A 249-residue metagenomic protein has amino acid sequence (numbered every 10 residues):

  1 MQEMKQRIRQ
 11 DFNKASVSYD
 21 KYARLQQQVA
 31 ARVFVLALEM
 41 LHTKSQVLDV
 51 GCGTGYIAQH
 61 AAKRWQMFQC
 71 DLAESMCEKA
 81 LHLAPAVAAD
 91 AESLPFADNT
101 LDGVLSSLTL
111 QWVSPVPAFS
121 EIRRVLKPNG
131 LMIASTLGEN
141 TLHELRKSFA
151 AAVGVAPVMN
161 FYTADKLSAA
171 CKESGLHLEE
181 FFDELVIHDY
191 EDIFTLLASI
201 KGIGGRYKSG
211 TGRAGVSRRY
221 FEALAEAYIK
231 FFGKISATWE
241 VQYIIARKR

Functional and structural regions predicted by a protein language model:
M1-A30: Class I SAM-dependent methyltransferase Rossmann-like catalytic core, especially the SAM/SAH-binding loop
R24-T43: Conserved alpha-helix/loop element of class I SAM-dependent methyltransferases that forms part of the SAM/SAH-binding
Q46-S93: Class I SAM-dependent methyltransferase SAM/SAH-binding core
T54, E180-R249: Conserved Class I S-adenosyl-L-methionine
E92-V104: A short acidic, Gly/Pro-enriched loop at the edge of an enzyme's catalytic core that lines a small-molecule cofactor
G103-V116: A short SAM/SAH-binding and catalytic strip from SAM-dependent methyltransferases
V116-L131: A short glycine-rich, Lys/Arg-flanked "PGG" loop and its adjoining helix->strand segment in the class I
L131-D192, R206-G215: Conserved catalytic/acceptor-binding region of the Class I
